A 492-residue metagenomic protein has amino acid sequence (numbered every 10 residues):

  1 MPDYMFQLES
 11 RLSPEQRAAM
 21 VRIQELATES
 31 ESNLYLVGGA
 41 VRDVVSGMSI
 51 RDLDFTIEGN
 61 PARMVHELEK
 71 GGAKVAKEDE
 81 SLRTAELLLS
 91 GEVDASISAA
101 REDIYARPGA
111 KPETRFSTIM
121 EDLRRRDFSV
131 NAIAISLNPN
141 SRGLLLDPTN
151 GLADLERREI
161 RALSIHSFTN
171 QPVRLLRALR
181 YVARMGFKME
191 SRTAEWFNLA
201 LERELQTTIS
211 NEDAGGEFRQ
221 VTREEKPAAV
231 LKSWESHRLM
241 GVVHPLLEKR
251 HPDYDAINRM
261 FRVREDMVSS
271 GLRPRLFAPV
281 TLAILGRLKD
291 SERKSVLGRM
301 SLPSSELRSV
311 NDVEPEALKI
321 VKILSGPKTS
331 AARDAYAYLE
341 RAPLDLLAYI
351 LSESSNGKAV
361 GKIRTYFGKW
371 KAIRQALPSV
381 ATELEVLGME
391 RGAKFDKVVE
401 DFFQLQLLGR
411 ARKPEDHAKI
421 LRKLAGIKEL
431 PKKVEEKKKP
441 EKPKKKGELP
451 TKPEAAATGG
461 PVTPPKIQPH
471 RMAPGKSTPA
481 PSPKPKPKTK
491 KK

Functional and structural regions predicted by a protein language model:
M1-K492: Catalytic cores of the polymerase beta-like nucleotidyltransferase superfamily and closely associated nucleotide
